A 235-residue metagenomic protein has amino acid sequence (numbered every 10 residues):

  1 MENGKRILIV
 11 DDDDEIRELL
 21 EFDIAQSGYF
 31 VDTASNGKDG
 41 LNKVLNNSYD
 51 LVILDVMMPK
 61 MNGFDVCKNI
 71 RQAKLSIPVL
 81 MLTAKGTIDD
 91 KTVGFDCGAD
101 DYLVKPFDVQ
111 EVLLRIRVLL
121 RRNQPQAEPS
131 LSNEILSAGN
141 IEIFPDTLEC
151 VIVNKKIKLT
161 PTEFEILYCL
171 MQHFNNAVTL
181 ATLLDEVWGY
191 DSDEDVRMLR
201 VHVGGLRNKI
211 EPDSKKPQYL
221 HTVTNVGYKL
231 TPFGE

Functional and structural regions predicted by a protein language model:
K5-R6, V118-A177, A181: Short, Lys/Arg-enriched segments at the junction into DNA-binding effector domains of transcriptional regulators
D13, V56-M57, K85: The short loop immediately C-terminal to the conserved phospho-acceptor aspartate in CheY-like receiver
E15-Q26: Charged docking surfaces used in two-component/phosphorelay signaling
G28-S35, K43: Short hydrophobic/Thr-rich beta-strand motif most characteristic of the beta2 strand and flanking loop of CheY-like
N36-D39, N62-D65: Acidic catalytic/metal-coordinating carboxylates
S48-I53, M58: Active-site beta3 strand of CheY-like receiver
K60-N62, K68-S137: Basic, amphipathic DNA-recognition helix from helix-turn-helix-like DNA-binding domains
D108-R121, K158-Y168, L180, D193-D213 (+1 more regions): DNA-recognition element of transcription regulators
